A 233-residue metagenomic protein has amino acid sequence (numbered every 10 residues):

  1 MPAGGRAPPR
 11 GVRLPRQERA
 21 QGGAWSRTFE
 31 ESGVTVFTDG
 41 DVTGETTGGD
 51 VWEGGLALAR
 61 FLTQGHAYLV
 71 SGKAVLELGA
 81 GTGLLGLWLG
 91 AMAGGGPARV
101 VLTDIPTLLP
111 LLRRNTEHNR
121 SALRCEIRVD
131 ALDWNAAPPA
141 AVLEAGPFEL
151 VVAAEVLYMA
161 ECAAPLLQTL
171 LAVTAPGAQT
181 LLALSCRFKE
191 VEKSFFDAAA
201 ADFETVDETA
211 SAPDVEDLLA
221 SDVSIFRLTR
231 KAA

Functional and structural regions predicted by a protein language model:
M1-A233: S-adenosylmethionine-dependent methyltransferases
